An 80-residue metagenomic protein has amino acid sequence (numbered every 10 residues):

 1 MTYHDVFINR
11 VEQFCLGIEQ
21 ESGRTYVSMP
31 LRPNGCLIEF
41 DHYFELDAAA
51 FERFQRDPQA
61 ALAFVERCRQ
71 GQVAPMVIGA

Functional and structural regions predicted by a protein language model:
M1-R10: Negatively charged, low-complexity tracts enriched in Asp/Glu with abundant Ser/Thr
I8, M76-A80: Long, compositionally biased
F14-I18: Short amphipathic beta-strand and strand-loop transition segments with alternating hydrophobic
E19-E45: A short, structured beta-strand/loop element
L31-P33, A50, P58: A short beta-strand motif that forms part of the nucleic acid-binding face of small beta-barrel RNA-binding folds
D41-R56: Amphipathic, hydrophobic secondary-structure cores in small proteins
E52-M76: A short beta-strand-loop micro-motif that forms or neighbors metal/cofactor- and ligand-binding patches at active-site
